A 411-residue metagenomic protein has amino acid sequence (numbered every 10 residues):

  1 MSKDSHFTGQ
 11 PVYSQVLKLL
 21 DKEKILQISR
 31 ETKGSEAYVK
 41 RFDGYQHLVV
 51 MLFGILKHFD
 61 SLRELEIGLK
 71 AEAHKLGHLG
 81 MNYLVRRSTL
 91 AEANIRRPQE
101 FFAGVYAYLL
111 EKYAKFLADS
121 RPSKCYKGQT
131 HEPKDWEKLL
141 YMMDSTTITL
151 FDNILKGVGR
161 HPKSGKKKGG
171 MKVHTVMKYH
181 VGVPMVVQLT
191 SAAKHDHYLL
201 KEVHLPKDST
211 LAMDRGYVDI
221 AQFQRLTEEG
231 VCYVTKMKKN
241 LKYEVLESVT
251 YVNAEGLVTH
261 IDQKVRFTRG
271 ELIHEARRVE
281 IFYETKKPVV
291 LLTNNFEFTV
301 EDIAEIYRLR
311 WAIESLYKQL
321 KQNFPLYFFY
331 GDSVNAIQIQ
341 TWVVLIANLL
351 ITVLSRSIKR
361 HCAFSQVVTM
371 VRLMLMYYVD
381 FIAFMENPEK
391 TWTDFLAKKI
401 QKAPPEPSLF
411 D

Functional and structural regions predicted by a protein language model:
M1-E64, G68, R97, G104-V105 (+4 more regions): Single, function-defining residue in the core of a domain
H78-Q99: Major-groove recognition helix of helix-turn-helix-like DNA-binding domains
F101-L117: Short Lys/Arg-enriched helix C-cap and helix-to-coil transition segments that create basic nucleic-acid-contact patches
A114-Q129, H197: A short, well-structured juxtamembrane/interface segment
